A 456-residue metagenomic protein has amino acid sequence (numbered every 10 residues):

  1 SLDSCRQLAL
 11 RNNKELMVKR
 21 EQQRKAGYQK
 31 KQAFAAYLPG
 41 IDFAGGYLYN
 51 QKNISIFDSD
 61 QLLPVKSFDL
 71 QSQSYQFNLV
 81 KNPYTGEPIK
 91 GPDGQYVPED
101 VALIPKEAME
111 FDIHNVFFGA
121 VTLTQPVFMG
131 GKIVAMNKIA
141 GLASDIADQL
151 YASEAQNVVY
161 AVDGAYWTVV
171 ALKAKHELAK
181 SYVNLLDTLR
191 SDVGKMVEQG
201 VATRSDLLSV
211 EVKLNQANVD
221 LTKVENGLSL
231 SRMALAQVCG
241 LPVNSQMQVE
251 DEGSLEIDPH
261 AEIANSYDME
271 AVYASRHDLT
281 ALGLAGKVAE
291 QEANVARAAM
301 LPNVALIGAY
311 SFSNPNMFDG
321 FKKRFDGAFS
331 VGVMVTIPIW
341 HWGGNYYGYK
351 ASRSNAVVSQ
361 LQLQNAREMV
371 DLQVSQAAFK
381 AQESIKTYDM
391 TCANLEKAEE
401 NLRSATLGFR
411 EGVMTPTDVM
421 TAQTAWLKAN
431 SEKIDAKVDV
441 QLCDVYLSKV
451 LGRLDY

Functional and structural regions predicted by a protein language model:
S1-S55, V127, V243, V249-E290 (+4 more regions): Bacterial Sec-pathway N-terminal export signals of envelope proteins
M17, I41-S55, K106-H114, T124-S153 (+5 more regions): Small/polar (Gly/Ser/Thr/Ala-rich) solvent-exposed segments that form structured loops/beta-strands/short helices used
V18-A33, E154, V158-E177, K195 (+5 more regions): Amphipathic alpha-helical coiled-coil segments
Y28, Q149-A271, K380, S384 (+2 more regions): Periplasmic alpha-helical coiled-coil/stalk elements that build and connect Gram-negative outer-membrane
D42, Y49-Q76, V243, E432-Y456: Acidic, low-complexity, intrinsically disordered peripheral segments
A44-T122, E252-E262, N294, I307-I337: Small/polar, glycine/serine/threonine/aspartate-rich low-complexity segments that form flexible
V224, H277, A436: Metallo-beta-lactamase
